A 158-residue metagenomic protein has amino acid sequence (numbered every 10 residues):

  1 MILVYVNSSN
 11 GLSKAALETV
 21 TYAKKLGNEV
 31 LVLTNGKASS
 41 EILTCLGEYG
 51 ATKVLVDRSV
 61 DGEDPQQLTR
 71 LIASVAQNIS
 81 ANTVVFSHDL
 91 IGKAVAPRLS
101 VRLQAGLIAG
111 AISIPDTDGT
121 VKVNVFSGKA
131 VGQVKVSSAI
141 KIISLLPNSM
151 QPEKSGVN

Functional and structural regions predicted by a protein language model:
M1-N158: N-terminal glycine-rich FAD/FM-binding segment characteristic of electron-transfer flavoproteins
